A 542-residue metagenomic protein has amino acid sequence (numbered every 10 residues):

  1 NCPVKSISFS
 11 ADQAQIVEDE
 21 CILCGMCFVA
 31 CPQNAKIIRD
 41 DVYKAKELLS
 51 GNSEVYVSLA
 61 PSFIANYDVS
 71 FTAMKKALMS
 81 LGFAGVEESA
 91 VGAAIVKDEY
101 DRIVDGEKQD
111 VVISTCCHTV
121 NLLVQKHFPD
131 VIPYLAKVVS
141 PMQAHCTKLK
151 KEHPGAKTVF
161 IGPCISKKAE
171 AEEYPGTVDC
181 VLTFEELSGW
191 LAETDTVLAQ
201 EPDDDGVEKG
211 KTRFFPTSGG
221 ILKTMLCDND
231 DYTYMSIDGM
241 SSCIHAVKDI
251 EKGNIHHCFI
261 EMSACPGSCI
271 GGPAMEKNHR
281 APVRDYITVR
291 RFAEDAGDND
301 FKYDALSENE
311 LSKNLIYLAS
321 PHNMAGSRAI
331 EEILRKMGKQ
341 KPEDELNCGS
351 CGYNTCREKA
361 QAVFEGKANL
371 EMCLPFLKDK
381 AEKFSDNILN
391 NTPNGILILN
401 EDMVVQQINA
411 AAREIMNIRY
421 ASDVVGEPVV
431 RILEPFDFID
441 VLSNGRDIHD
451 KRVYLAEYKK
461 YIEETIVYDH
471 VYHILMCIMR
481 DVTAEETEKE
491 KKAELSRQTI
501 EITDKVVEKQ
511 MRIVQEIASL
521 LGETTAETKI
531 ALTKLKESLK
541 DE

Functional and structural regions predicted by a protein language model:
N1-V17, I22, M26-V42, M275-N278 (+1 more regions): Iron-sulfur cluster-binding cysteine motifs and their immediate structural context in ferredoxin-like electron-transfer
R39-L334, N354-Q361: Iron-sulfur-associated redox domains of electron-transfer enzymes in respiratory and anaerobic energy metabolism
L370-N391, E488-L495, V506: Short, charged amphipathic alpha-helical "coupling" segments at sensory-output junctions in signaling proteins
K380-E414: Sensory modules in modular signal-transduction proteins
R413-I432, E494: PAS and related sensory helical modules
E434-A484: PAS-family sensory/regulatory modules and their coupling/dimerization elements
Y468-I513: Sensory coupling linkers of modular signal transduction proteins
E494-E542: Signal-transducing coiled-coil/dimerization helices and immediately adjacent hinge/linker segments that couple sensory
